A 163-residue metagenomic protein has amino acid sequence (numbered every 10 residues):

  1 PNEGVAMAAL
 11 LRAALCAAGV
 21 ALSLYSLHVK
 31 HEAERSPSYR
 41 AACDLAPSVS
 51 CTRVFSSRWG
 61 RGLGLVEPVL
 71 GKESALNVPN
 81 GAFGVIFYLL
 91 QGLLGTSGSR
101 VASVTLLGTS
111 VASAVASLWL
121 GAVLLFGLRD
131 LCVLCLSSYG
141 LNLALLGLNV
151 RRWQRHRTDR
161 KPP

Functional and structural regions predicted by a protein language model:
N2-P163: Membrane-interfacial helix-loop segments of redox and metal-homeostasis proteins, especially TM-loop-TM junctions
